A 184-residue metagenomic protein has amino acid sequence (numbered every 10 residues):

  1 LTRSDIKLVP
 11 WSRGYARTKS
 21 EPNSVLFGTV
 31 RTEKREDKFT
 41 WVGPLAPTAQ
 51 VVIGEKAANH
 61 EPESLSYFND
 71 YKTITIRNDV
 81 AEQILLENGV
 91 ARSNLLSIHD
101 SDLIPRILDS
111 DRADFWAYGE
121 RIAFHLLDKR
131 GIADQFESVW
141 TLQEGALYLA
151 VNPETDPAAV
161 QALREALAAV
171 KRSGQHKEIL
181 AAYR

Functional and structural regions predicted by a protein language model:
L1-D37, S97-I98, A182: Extracytoplasmic small-molecule ligand-binding "clamshell" domains of the periplasmic binding protein/Venus flytrap
L1-T2, V42-P44, L65-N69, N78-H99 (+2 more regions): Ligand-binding cleft/hinge of the Venus flytrap
R13-G14, L103-I104, R112: Short acidic active-site motifs
Y15-K19, G28-K38, D114-Q143: A ligand-binding cleft/hinge motif common to bilobed small-molecule-binding domains
T18-K19, F68, I107-D109: Hydrophobic residues within well-ordered alpha-helices
T40-I53, S66-N69, N88, V139-A146: Short Pro/Gly-enriched coil loops immediately N-terminal to beta-strands
P47-V51, D128-L167: Periplasmic-binding protein-like
A58-P62, S66-Y71, D79, L149-Y183: Extended ligand-binding regions for polar small-molecule ligands
